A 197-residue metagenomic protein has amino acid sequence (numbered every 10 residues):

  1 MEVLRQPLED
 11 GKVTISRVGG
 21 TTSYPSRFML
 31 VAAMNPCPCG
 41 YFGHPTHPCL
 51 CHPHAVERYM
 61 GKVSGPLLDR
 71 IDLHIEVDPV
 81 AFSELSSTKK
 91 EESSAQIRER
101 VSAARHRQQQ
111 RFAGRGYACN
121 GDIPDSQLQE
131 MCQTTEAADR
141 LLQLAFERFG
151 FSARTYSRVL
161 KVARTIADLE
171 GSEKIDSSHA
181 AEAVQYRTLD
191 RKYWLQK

Functional and structural regions predicted by a protein language model:
M1-Q196: Basic, amphipathic alpha-helical bundle interface domains used for macromolecular binding and assembly
